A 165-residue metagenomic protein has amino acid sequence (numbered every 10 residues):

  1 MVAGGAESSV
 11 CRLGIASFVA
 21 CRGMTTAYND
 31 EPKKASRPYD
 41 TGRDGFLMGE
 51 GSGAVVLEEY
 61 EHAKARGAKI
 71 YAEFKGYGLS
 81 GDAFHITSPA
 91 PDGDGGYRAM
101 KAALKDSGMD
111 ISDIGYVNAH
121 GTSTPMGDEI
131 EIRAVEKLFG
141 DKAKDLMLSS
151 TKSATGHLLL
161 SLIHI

Functional and structural regions predicted by a protein language model:
M1-K34, K142-K144: Cys-dependent condensing catalytic cores that perform Claisen condensation/acyl-transfer in fatty-acid/polyketide
V2-A6, K69-Y77, S112-A119, L146-K152: Beta-strand segments within the central parallel beta-sheet cores of soluble alpha/beta enzyme folds
E7, E61, T122-S123, A154: Catalytic metal-binding/acid-base residues of hydrolase active sites
R12-S17, F84-P89, D128-I130, L160: Short acidic, glycine/serine/threonine-rich loops at helix termini
P32-S107, Y116: Condensing-enzyme catalytic core mediating Claisen C-C bond formation in acyl metabolism
S88-D145, S153: A glycine- and small/hydrophobic-rich beta-loop-beta segment that serves as a flexible "lid/hinge" or phosphate-binding
K152-L160: Extended C-terminal subregions enriched in glycine
H164-I165: Conserved small/polar residues in nucleotide/adenosyl-binding loops
